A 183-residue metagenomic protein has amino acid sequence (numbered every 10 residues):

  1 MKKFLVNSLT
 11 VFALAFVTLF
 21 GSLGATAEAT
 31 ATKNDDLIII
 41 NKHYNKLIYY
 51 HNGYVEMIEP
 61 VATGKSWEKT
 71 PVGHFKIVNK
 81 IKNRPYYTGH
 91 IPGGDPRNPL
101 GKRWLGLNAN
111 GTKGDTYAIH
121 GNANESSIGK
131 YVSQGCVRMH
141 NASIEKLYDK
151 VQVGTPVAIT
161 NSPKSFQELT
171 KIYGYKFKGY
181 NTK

Functional and structural regions predicted by a protein language model:
M1-K2, N7, T32, S165: Serine/threonine-rich low-complexity intrinsically disordered regions
K2-T26: Sec-dependent N-terminal signal peptides of Gram-positive bacterial secreted proteins and lipoproteins
T10, L23-N79, N83-R84, K102-L107 (+2 more regions): Cell wall/extracellular polymer interaction/catalysis modules
A29-K33, K69, R84-K183: Exported/periplasmic cell-wall-interacting domains
